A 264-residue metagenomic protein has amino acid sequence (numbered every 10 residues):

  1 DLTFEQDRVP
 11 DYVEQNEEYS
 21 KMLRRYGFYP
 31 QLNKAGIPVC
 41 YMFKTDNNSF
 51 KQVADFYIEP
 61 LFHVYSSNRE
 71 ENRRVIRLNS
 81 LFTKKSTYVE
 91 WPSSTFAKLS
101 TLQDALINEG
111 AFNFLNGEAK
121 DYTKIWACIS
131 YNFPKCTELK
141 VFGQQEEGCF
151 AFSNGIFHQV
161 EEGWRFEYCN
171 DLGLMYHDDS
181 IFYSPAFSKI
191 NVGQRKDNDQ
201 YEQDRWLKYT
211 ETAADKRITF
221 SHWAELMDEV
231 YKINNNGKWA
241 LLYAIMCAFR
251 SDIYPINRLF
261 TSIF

Functional and structural regions predicted by a protein language model:
D1-D197: N-terminal nucleic-acid engagement/recognition segments and initiation subdomains in replication, restriction
P185-F264: P-loop NTPase catalytic core of nucleic-acid-dependent motor ATPases
